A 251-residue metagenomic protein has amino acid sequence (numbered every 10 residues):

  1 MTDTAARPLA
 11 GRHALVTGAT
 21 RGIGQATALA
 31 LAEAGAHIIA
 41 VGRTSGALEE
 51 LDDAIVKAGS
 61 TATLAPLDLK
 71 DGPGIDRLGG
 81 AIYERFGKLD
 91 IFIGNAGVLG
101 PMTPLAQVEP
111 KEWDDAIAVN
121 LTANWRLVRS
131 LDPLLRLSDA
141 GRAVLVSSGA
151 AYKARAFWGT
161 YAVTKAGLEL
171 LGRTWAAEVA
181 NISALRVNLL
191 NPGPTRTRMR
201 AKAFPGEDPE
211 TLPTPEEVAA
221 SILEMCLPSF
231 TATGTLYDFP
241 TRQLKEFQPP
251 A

Functional and structural regions predicted by a protein language model:
H13, T20-G22: Conserved glycine-rich cofactor-binding loop
A34-E50: Conserved glycine-rich Rossmann-like NAD(P)H-binding loop of the short-chain dehydrogenase/reductase
T103-L105, E112-I117: Substrate-binding pocket helix/loop in short-chain dehydrogenase/reductase
V128, T164: Active-site helix of classical SDR
P133, A177-N181: Alpha-helical segment proximal to the catalytic Tyr-Lys
S148: Residue(s) in the substrate-gating loop at a strand-loop-helix junction that position the organic substrate next
L185, L189-L190, T197, P205-A251: C-terminal helical subdomain
